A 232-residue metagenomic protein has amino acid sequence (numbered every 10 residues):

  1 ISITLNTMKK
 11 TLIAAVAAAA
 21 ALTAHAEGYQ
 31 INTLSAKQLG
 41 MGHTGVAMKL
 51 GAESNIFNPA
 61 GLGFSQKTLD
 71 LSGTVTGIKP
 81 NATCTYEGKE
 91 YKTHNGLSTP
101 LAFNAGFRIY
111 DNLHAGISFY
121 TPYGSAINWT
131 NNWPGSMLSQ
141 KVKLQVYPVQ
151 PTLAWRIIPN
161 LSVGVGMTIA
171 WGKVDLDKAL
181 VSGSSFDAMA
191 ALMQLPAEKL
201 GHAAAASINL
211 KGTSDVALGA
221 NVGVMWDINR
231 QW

Functional and structural regions predicted by a protein language model:
L22-A115, F119-Y120, L153: N-terminal, post-signal peptide beta-strand-biased segments of exported outer-membrane/organellar beta-barrel and other
M41, F103-F107, P151-I157, V165-M167 (+1 more regions): Residues on the lipid-exposed face of transmembrane beta-strands in outer-membrane beta-barrel proteins
E53, G96-L101, Q145-V149, S214-A220: Residues that define the transmembrane beta-barrel architecture of outer-membrane proteins
Q66, Y110, I158-N160, N229-Q231: Outer-membrane beta-barrel channels and translocator barrels
D70-S72, H114-G116, S162-G164, G223 (+1 more regions): Residue-level detector of the transmembrane beta-barrel scaffold of outer-membrane proteins
N81-G88, I127-G135, D175-A190: Outer-membrane beta-barrel translocator domains and adjoining extracellular loop/strand segments of Gram-negative
E87-Y91, P134-Q140, A205-L210: Extracellular loop and loop/strand-boundary signature of outer-membrane beta-barrel proteins
K173-K211: Solvent-exposed loop segments that connect transmembrane elements
